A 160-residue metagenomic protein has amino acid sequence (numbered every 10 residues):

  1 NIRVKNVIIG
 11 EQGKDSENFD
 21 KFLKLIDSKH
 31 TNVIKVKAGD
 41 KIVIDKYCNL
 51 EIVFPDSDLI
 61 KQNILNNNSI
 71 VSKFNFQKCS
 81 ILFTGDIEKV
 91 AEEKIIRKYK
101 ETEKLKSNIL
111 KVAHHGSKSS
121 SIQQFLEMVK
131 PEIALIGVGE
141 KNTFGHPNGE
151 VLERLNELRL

Functional and structural regions predicted by a protein language model:
N1-L160: Non-globular, low-confidence helical/coil segments that flank catalytic cores
